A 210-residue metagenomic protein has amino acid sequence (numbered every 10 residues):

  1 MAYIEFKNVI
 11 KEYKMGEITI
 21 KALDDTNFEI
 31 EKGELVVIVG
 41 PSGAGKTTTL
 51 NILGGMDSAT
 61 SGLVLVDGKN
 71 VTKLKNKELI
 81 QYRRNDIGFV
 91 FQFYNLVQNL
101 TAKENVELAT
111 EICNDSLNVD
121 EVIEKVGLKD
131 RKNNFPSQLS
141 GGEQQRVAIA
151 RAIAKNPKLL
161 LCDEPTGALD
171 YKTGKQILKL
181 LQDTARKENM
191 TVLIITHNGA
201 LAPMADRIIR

Functional and structural regions predicted by a protein language model:
A2-I208: ABC family nucleotide-binding domain
